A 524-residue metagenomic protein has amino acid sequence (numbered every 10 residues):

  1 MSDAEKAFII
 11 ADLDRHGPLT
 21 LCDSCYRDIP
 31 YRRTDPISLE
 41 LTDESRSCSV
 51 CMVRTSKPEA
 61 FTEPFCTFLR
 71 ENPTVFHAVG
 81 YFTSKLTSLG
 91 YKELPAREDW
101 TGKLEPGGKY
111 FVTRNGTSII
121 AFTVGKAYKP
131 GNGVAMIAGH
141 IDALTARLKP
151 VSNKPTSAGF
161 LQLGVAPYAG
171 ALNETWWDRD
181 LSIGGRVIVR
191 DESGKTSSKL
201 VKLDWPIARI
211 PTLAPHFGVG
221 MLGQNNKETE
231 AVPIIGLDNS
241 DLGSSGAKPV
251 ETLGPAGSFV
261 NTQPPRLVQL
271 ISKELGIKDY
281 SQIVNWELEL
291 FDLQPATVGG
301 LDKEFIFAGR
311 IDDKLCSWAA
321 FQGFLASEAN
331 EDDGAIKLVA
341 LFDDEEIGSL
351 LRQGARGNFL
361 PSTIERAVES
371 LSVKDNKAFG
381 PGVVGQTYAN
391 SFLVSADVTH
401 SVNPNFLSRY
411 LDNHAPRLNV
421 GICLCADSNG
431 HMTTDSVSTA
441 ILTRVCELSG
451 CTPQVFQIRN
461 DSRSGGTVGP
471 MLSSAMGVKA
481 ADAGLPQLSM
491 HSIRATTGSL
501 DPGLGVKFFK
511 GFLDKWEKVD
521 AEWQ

Functional and structural regions predicted by a protein language model:
S2-Y26, E40, E44-Q524: N-terminal hydrophobic/helix-forming segments and targeting peptides
Y31-R32: Short, non-ligating residues that shape and space the ligands of small metal-coordination modules and catalytic
